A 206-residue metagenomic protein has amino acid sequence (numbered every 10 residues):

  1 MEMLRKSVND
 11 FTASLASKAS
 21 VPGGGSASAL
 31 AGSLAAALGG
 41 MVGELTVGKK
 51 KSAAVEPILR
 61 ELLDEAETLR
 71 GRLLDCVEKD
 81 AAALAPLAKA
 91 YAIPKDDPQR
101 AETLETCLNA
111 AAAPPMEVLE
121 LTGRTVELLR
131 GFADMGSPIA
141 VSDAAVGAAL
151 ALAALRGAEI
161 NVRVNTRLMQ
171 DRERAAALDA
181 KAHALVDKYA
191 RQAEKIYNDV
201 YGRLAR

Functional and structural regions predicted by a protein language model:
M1-L15, E120-G131: Acidic-glycine-rich active-site phosphate/pyrophosphate-binding loop
R5, A35, G39, V77 (+5 more regions): Hydrophobic faces of stable alpha-helices that mediate helix-helix packing
L15-S26, R60-L69, A101-A112, P138-A140 (+1 more regions): Short, charged, low-complexity loops and linkers
S17-G40, A140-A158: Conserved phosphate/anionic-ligand binding catalytic regions in large, soluble enzymes, centered on
L38-I58: Phosphate-handling active-site elements
K51-K89: A structural-propensity feature for long, helix-poor, extended segments
D80-A149, A153, N165: Amphipathic alpha-helical interface segments
V118, T125-L128, A140-R206: Preference for long, well-ordered alpha-helical segments
